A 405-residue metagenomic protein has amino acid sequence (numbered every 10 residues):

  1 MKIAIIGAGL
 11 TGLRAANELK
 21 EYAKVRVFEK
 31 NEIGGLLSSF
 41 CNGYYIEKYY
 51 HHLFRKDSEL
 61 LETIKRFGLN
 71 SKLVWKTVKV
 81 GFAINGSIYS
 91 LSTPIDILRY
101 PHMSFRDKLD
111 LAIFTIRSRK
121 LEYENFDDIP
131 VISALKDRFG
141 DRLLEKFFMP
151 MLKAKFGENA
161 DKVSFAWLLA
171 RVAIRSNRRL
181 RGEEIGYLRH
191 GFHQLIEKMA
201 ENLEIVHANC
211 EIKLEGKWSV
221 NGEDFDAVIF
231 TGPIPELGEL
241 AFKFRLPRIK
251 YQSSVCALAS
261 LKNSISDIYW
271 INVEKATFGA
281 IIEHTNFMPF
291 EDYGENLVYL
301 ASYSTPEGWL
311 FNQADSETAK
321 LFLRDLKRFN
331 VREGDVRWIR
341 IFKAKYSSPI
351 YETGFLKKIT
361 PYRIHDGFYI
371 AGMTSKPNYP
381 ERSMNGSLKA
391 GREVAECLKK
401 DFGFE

Functional and structural regions predicted by a protein language model:
M1-T11: Beta1/beta-strand and adjacent pyrophosphate-binding region of the FAD-binding site in flavoprotein oxidoreductases
I6, K20-C41: Glycine-rich FAD pyrophosphate-binding loop
T11, I33, P235: Conserved Rossmann-like nucleotide-cofactor binding loop
Y44-Y123: Dinucleotide-binding Rossmann-like beta1-alpha1 core, especially the glycine-rich loop that anchors the ADP
E62-W75, K79-S90, R138-L144, E201-H207 (+1 more regions): Feature captures the FAD/FMN-dependent oxidoreductase FAD-binding
S87, M103, D110-E211, D224: Active-site/ligand-binding neighborhood in enzyme catalytic cores
K213-S316, L321-N330, G334, I359-Y362: Mid-domain catalytic core of redox enzymes that form a hydrophobic substrate pocket/lid adjacent to a catalytic redox
F290-E405: Conserved flavin/dinucleotide-binding core of flavoenzymes
